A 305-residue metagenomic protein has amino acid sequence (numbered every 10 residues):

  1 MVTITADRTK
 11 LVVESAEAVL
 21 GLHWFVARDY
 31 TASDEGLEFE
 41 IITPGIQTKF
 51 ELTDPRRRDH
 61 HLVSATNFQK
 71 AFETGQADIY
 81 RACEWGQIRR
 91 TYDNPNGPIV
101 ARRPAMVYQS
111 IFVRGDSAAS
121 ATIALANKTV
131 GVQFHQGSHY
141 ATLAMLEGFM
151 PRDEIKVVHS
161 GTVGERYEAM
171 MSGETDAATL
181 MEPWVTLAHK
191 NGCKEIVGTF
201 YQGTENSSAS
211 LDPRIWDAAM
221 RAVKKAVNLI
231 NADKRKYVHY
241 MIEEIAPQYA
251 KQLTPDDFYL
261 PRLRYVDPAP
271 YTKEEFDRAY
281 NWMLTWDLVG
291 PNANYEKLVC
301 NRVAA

Functional and structural regions predicted by a protein language model:
V2-R152, V157-V158, D176, I196-V197: Short, glycine-/small- and polar/acidic-enriched structural segments that line small-molecule recognition paths
T31, M145, L187, Y240 (+1 more regions): Residues within well-ordered alpha helices
S64, F68, C83-G86, A121 (+9 more regions): Stable alpha-helical elements in mature extracytoplasmic
Q87-R89, T186-L187, T204-E205, V299-C300: Short secondary-structure capping/turn micro-motifs that flank functional sites
V157-V158, T162-I245: Pocket-lining segment of extracytoplasmic ligand-binding domains
P213-G290: Secondary-structure end/capping motifs
L284-A305: Conserved C-terminal helix/tail region of periplasmic/extracytoplasmic solute-binding proteins
